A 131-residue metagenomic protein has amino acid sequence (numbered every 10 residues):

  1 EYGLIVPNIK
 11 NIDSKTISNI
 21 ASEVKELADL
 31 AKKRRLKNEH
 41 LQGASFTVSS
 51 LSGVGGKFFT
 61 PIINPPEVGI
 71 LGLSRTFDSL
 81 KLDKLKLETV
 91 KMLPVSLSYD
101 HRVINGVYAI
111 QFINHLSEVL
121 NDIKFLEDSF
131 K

Functional and structural regions predicted by a protein language model:
E1-K131: C-terminal catalytic/motor cores of large multi-domain enzyme assemblies
